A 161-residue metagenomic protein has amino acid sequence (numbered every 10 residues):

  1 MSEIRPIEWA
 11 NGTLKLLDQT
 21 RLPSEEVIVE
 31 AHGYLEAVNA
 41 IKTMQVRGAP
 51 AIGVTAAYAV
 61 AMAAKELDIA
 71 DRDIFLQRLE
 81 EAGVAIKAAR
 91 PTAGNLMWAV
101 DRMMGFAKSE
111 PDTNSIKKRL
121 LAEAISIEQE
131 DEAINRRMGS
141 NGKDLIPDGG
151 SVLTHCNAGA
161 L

Functional and structural regions predicted by a protein language model:
M1-L35, N39-K42: Positively charged, low-complexity intrinsically disordered leader regions
Q45-L161: N-terminal active-site beta-alpha-beta segment that forms phosphate/nucleotide-binding and substrate-recognition loops
